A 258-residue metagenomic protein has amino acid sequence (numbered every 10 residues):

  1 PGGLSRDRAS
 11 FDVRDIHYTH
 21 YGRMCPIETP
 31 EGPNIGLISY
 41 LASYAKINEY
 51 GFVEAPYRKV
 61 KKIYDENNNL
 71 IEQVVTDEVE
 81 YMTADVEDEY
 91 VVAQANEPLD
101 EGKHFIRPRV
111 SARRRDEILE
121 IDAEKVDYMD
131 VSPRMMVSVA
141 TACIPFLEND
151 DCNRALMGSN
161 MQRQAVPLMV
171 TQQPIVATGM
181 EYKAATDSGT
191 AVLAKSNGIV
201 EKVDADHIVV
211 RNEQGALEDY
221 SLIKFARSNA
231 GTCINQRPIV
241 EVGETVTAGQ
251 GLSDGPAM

Functional and structural regions predicted by a protein language model:
P1-E28, I38-Y40, F52-R237, Q250-M258: Long, charge-dense accessory insertions within large macromolecular proteins
A45: Conserved actuator
R237-V246: Acidic, glycine-anchored pre-beta loop/turn
